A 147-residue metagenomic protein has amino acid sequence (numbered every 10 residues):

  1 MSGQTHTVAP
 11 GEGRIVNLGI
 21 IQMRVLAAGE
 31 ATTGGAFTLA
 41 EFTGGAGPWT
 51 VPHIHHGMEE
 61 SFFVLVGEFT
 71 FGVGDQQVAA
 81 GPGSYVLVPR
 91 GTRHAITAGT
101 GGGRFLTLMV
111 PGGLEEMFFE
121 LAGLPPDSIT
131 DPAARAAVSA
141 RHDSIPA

Functional and structural regions predicted by a protein language model:
M1-F37, G123-A147: A short, N-terminal "cap"/entry segment at the start of jelly-roll beta-barrel domains of the cupin/DSBH fold
T7-P10, I15, D75-R93: Short acidic-glycine-tyrosine-enriched beta hairpin
V25, L39-T43, S61, Q77 (+1 more regions): Conserved hydrophobic/aromatic beta-strand scaffold that supports enzyme active sites
V25-G29, A40-H55: Conserved short histidine dyad/triad with adjacent acidic residue
T32-G35, G44-P48, E68-T70, Q77: Short, charged/polar surface micro-motifs in flexible loops or helix N-caps
E41, I54, V73-D75, P82 (+2 more regions): Residue-level recognition of conserved beta-strand positions in structured domain cores
G57-F69, G74: Glycine- and acidic-residue-biased ligand/ion/polar-headgroup-sensing regions
T70, R90-E115: Ligand-binding loop in jelly-roll beta-barrel domains
